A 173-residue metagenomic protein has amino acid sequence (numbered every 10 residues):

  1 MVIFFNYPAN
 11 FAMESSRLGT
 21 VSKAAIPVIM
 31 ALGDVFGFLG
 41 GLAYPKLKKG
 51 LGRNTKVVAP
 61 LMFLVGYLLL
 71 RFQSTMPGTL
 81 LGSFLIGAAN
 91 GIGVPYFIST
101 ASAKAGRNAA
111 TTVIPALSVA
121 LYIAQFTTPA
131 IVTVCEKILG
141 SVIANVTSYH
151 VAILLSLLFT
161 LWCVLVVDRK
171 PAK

Functional and structural regions predicted by a protein language model:
M1-M30: Extracytoplasmic gate region of multi-pass secondary transporters
I26-K48: Transmembrane alpha-helices of Major Facilitator/SLC transporters
N54-L69: Structural signature of the two symmetry-related core transmembrane helices
M76-G87: Helical-face signature of the major facilitator-like transporter fold
I92-G106: Intracellular juxtamembrane helix-capping segments at the cytosolic ends of symmetry-related transmembrane helices
K104-G140: A late C-terminal transmembrane helix in Major Facilitator Superfamily
V132-S156: A membrane-interface helix-boundary motif in multi-pass transporters
T147-K173: Multi-pass alpha-helical transporter architecture, strongest for 12-TM Major Facilitator/SLC carriers used
